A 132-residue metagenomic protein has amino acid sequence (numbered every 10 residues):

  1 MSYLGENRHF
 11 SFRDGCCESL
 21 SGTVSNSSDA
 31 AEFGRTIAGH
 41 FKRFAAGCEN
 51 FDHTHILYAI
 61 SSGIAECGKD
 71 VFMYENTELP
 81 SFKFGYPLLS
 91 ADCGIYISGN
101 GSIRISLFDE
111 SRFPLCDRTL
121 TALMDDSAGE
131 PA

Functional and structural regions predicted by a protein language model:
M1-C67: An N-terminal, well-structured beta->alpha segment
V24, G94-S102, M124-A132: A short, terminal or domain-edge coil/loop segment
S28, P80, R118-T121: Generic alpha-helical secondary structure signal
K42-S111: Ferredoxin-reductase
E110-A132: Ser/Thr/Gly-rich flexible loops in soluble cytosolic domains mediating phosphotransfer, phosphorylation
